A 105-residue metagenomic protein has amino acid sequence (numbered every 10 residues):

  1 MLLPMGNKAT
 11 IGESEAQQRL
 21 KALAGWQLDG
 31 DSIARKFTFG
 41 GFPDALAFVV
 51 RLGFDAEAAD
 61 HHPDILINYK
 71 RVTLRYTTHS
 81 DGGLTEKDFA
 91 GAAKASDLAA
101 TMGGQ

Functional and structural regions predicted by a protein language model:
M1-Q105: Charge-rich alpha-helical segments
